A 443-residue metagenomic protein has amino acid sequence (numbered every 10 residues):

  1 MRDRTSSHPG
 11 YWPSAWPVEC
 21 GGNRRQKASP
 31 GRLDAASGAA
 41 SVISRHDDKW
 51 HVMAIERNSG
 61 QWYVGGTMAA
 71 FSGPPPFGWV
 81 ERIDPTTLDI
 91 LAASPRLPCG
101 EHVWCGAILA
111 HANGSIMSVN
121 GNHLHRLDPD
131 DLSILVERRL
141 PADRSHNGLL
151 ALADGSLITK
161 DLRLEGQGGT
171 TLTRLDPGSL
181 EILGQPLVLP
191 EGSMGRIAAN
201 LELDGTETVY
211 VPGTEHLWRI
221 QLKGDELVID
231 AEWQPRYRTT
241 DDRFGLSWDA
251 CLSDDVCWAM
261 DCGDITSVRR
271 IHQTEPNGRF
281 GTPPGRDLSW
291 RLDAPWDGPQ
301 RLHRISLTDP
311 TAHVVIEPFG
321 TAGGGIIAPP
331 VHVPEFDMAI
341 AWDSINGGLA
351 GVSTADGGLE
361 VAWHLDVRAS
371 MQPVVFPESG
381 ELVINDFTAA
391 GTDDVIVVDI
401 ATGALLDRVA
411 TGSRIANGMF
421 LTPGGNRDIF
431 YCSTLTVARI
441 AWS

Functional and structural regions predicted by a protein language model:
R2-G78, C99-G106: Beta-strand-rich domains and repeat architectures in extracellular enzymes and scaffolds, especially beta-propellers
N23-R24, M68-P74, H123-H125, R163-Q167 (+5 more regions): Short glycine/acidic-enriched loop and turn motifs that connect beta-strands
A39-H46, D89-P98, S133-R139, E181-E191 (+4 more regions): A short beta-strand motif characteristic of beta-propeller blades
D47-A54, T67-A69, P76-N113, G121 (+1 more regions): Blade-loop segments of beta-propeller domains
D48-E56, C99-L109, A142-A153, E191-E202 (+4 more regions): Repeated scaffold domains used in trafficking and secretory/extracellular systems, primarily beta-propellers
V64-F77, D161-G168, D261-D297, F387-T388: Short, conserved, GDST-rich strand-edge loop motifs in beta-rich repeat architectures
G325-A350, E360-I400: Loop/turn-rich, solvent-exposed surfaces of beta-rich toroidal or solenoidal domains
A410-S443: Blade-level signature of beta-propeller repeat domains, shared across WD40, Kelch, NHL, RCC1 and BNR/Asp-box propellers
